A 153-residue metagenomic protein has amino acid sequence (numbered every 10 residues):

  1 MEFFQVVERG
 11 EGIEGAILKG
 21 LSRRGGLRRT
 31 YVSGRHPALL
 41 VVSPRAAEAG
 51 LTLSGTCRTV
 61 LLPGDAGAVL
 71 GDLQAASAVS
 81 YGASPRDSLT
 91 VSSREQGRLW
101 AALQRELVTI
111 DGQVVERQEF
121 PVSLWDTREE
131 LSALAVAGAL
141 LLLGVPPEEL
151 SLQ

Functional and structural regions predicted by a protein language model:
M1-L61, A68-S77, L143: Phosphate-binding loop of NTP-binding sites
G67-A68, R86: Surface-exposed, flexible loop/turn segments at secondary-structure boundaries
S77-A83: Short hydrophobic/aromatic-enriched beta-strand-loop microsegments
A83-Q153: Adenine nucleotide phosphate-binding catalytic loops in nucleotide-utilizing enzymes
